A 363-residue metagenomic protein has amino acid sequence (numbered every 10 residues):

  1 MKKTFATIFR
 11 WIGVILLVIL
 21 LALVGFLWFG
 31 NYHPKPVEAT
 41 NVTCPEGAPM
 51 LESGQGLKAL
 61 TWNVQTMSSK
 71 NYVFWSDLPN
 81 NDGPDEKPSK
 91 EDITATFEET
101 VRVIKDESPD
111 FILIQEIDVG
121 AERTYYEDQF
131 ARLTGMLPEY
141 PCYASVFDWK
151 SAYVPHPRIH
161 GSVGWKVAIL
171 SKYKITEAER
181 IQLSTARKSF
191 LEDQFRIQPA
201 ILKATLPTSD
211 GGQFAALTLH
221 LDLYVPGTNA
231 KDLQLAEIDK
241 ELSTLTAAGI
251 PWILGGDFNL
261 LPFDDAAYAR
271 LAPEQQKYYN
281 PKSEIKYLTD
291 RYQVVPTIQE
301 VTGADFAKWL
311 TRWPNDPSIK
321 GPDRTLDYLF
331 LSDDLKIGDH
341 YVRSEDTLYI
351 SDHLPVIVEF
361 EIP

Functional and structural regions predicted by a protein language model:
K2-M136, F147-P155, I159-G164: N-terminal, active-site-proximal structural segment of metallo-dependent hydrolase catalytic domains
F5-V14, G25-G47, T205, K240-I253 (+1 more regions): Metal-dependent phosphoester-hydrolase catalytic domains
P49-A59, S68, V163, V167 (+4 more regions): Beta-strand-turn-beta hairpins that frame and shape the catalytic cleft of phosphate-ester-processing enzymes
K58-V64, T96-Y126, L170, A204 (+5 more regions): Active-site beta-strand/loop signature of hydrolases that rely on acidic residues for catalysis
K70-W75, Y126, P155-I159, R180-Q182 (+3 more regions): Short aromatic-enriched loop/helix-cap "lid" or pocket-rim segments at secondary-structure transitions that line
G83-S89, I117-G120, S184-D193, H220-N229: Surface-exposed cleft-lining segments at the edges of enzyme active sites
G120-T124, R196, V225, I319-K320: Acidic-and-aromatic substrate-binding clefts and catalytic sites of carbohydrate-active enzymes
P141-A186: Catalytic-core segment of enzymes that process non-peptidic bonds
